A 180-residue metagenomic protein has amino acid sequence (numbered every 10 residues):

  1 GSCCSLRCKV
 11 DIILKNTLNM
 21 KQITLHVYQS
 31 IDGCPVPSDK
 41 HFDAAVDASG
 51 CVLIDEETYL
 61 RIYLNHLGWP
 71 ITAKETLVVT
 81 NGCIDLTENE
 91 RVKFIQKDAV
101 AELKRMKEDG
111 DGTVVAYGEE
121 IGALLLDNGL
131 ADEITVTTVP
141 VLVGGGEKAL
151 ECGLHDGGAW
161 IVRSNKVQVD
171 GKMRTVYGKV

Functional and structural regions predicted by a protein language model:
G1-S2, I13: Intrinsic disorder/low-complexity segments
C3-C4, C8: Cysteine-centered motifs
L14-V180: Enzymes that bind and transform nitrogen-containing heteroaromatic metabolites
